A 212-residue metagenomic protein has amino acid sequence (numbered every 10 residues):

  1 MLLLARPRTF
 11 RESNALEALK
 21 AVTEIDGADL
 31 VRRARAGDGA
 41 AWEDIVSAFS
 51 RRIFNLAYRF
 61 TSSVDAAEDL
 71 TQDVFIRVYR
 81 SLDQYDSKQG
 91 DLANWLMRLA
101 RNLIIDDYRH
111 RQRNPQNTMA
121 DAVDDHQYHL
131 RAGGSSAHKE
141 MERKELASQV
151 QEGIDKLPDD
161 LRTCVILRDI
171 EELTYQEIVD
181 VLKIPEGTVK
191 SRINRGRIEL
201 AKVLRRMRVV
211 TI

Functional and structural regions predicted by a protein language model:
M1-R32, A36, D44, N117-D160 (+2 more regions): Intrinsic, short, N-terminal disordered tails of RNA polymerase sigma-factor systems
L19, R35-D44, F54-D73, Q84 (+1 more regions): Short, charged helix-capping/linker segments at alpha-helix termini
R35-A36, S62, F75-D91, H110-Q112: Sigma70-family region 2
V46-V64, S81, M97, I154 (+3 more regions): Amphipathic, Lys/Arg- and hydrophobic-enriched alpha-helical face
N55, D69-I76, G90-N102: Structural recognition of an alpha-helix C-terminal capping motif at a helix-to-coil junction
S63, T174, I184-T188: Helix-turn-helix DNA-binding motif, specifically the short coil turn and the N-cap/start of the second
R80-Q84, R98-M119, R143, R206: Arg/Lys-rich amphipathic alpha helix in sigma70-family domain 2
C164-R168: A short pre-motif secondary-structure segment
